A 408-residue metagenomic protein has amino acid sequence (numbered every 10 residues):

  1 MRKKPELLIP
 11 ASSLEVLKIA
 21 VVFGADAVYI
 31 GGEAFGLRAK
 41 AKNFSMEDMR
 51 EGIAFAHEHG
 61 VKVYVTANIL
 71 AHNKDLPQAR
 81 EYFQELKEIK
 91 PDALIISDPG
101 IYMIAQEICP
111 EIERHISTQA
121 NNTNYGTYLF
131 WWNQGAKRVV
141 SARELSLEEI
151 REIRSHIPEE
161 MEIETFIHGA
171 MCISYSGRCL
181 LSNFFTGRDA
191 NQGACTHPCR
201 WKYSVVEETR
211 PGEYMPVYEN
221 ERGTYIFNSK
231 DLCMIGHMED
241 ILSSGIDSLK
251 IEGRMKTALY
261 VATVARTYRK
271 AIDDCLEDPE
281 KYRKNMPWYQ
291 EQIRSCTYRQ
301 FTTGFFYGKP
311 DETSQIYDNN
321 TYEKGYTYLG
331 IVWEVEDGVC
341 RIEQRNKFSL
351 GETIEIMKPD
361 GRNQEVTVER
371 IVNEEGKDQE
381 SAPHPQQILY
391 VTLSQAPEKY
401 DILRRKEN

Functional and structural regions predicted by a protein language model:
M1-A11, V16-V22, A27-A34, G52-I53 (+6 more regions): Surface-exposed amphipathic alpha-helical tracts and adjacent flexible/coil segments at the periphery of soluble enzymes
R38-F55: Glycine-rich, positively charged N-terminal anion/phosphate-binding segment
V65-T66, I96, I116-T118: Short beta-strand elements of ligand-binding domains
G100-I101: Alpha-helix capping/helix-boundary segments
C109: Conserved phosphotransfer cores of two-component systems
